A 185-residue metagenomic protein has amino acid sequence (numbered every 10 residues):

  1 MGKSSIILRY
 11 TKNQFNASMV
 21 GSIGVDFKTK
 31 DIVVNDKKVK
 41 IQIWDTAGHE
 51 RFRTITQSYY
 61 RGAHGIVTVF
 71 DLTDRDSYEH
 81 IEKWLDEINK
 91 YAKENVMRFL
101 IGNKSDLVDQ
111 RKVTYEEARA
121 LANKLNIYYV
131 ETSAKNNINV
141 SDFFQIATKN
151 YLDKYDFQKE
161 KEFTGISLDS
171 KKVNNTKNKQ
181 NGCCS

Functional and structural regions predicted by a protein language model:
M1, V34-K38, E94-S185: Conserved P-loop small GTPase signature centered on TRAFAC-class small GTPases
M1-Y10: Glycine-rich phosphate-binding P-loop
T11-K38: Switch I (effector-binding) loop of TRAFAC-class P-loop GTPase G-domains
K30, Q42-W44, F70, S77 (+1 more regions): WD40-repeat beta-propellers
V39-R53: Switch II (G3) loop of P-loop NTPases
R53-D74, L85-Y91: Inter-motif core of Ras-like GTPase G domains
